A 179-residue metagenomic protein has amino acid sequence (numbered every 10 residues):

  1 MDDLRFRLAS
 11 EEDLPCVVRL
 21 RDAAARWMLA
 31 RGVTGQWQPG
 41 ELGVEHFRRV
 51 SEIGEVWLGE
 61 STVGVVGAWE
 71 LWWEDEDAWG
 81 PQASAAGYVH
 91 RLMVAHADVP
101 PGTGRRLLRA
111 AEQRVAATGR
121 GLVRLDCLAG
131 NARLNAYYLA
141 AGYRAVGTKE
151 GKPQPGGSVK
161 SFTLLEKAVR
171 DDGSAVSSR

Functional and structural regions predicted by a protein language model:
M1-P15, R170-R179: Conserved N-terminal entry element of GNAT/NAT acetyltransferase domains
E11-L14, R19, A24-A97, R105-A110 (+3 more regions): Acetyl-CoA-dependent GNAT
A86, G121, L128-A132, A140-A141 (+1 more regions): C-terminal "cap" of GNAT-fold acetyltransferases
G102: Glycine-rich phosphate-binding loop
L107, N131-L134: Conserved short alpha-helix immediately C-terminal to the canonical SAM/SAH-binding motif I of Rossmann-like
L108, V115-C127: Conserved GNAT acetyl-CoA-binding A-motif
